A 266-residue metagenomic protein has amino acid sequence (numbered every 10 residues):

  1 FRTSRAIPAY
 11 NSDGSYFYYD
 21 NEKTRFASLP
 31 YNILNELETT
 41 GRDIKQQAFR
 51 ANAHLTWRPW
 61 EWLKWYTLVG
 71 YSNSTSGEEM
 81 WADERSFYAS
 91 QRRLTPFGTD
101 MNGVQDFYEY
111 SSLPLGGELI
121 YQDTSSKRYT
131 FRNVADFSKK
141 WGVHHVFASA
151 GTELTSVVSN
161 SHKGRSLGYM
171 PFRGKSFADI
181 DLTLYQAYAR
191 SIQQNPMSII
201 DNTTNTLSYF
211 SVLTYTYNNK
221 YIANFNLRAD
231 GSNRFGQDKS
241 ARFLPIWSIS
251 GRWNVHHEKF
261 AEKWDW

Functional and structural regions predicted by a protein language model:
F1-A48, Y66-L68, S72-L207, R234-S240 (+1 more regions): Surface-exposed loop/interface segments of Gram-negative outer-membrane beta-barrel transport/assembly proteins
F49-A53, K127-N133, L207-L213, A229 (+1 more regions): Hydrophobic, lipid-facing positions within transmembrane beta-strands of outer-membrane proteins
N52-W57, Y71-N73: Alpha-helical support elements that line or immediately flank enzyme active sites and cofactor-binding pockets
W57-L63, K139-G142, Y217-N219, V255-K259: Outer-membrane beta-barrel strand-turn architecture
W65, F107, S211-L213, I222: N-terminal, helix-rich and Lys/Arg-enriched segments in bacterial and organellar proteins
Y71, Y215-Y217, L227-A229: Short, small-residue-rich loop/turn micro-motifs
T204-S208, Y215-K220: Short, flexible loop/turn motifs enriched in small residues
N224-F235: Transmembrane beta-strand segments that form the barrel wall of outer-membrane beta-barrel proteins
